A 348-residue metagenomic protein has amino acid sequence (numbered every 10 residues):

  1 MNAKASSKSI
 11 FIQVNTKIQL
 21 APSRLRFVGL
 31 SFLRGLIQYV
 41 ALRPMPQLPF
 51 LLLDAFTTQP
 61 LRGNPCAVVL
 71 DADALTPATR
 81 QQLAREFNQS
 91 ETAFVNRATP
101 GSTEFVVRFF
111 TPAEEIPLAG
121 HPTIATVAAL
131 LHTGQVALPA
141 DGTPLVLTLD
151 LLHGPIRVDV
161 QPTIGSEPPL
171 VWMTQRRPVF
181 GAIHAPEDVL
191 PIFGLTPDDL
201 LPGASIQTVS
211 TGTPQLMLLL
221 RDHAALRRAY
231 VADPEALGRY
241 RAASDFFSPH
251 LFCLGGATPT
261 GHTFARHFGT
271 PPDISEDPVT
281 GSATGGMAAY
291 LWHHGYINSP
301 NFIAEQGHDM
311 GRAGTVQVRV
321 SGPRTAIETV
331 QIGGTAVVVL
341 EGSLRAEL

Functional and structural regions predicted by a protein language model:
M1-I10: Short alpha-helix boundary/capping segments
S9, L20, Y39: Cationic, low-complexity basic patches in intrinsically disordered or flexible, solvent-exposed regions
T16, S23-R26, S31-R34: Intrinsically disordered, low-complexity proline-rich regions
R26, Q38-A41: Short, positively charged and aromatic/hydrophobic N-terminal segments
M45-R62: N-terminal, positively charged, Ser/Thr/Ala/Gly-biased leader segments that form transit/presequence-like amphipathic
P60, V107-L131, A265, D273-A288: Glycine/serine-rich anion-binding loops at beta->alpha junctions that coordinate negatively charged ligand groups
Q82, T103, F110-Y240, W292-A346: Acidic, low-complexity central loop/insert segments
N88-V106, E235-D273, F302-T325, T329: Conserved phosphate-donor
